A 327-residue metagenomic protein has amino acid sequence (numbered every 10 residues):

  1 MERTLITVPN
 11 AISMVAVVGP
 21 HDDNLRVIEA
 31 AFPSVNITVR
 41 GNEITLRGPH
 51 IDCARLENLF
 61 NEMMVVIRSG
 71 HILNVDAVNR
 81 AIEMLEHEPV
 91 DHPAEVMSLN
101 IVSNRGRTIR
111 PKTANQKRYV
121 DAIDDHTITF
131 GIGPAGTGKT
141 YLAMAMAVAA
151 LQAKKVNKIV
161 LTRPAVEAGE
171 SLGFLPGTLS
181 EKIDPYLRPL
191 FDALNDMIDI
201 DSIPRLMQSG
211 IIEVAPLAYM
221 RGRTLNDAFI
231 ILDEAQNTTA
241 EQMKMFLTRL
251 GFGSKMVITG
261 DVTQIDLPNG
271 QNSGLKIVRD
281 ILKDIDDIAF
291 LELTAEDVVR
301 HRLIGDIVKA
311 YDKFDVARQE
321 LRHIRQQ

Functional and structural regions predicted by a protein language model:
M1-E57, R68, Q327: Accessory, non-ATPase domains that flank or precede helicase/AAA+ motor cores in DNA-metabolism machines
E2-I6, M97-N100, V257-I258: A short alpha-helix capping/helix-coil boundary motif
D22-L25, E29, N61, F191 (+1 more regions): Generic solvent-exposed, charged/amphipathic alpha-helical segments that serve as macromolecular interface scaffolds
P33, M64-R68, N195, K283: A general structural signal for alpha-helical elements within enzymatic catalytic domains
I37-V96: Interdomain "pre-motor" coupling segment immediately N-terminal to P-loop NTPase/helicase cores
R40, F60-N61, L99-I101, E167-L175: Acidic/polar active-site rim loop that often engages polyanionic ligands
E86-A114: Conserved loop-to-helix interface motifs that mediate assembly, gating, or partner/ligand docking in ancient ring
N104-Q116, A122-L232, Q236-Q327: Conserved helicase motor core of SF1/SF2 NTP-dependent helicases
